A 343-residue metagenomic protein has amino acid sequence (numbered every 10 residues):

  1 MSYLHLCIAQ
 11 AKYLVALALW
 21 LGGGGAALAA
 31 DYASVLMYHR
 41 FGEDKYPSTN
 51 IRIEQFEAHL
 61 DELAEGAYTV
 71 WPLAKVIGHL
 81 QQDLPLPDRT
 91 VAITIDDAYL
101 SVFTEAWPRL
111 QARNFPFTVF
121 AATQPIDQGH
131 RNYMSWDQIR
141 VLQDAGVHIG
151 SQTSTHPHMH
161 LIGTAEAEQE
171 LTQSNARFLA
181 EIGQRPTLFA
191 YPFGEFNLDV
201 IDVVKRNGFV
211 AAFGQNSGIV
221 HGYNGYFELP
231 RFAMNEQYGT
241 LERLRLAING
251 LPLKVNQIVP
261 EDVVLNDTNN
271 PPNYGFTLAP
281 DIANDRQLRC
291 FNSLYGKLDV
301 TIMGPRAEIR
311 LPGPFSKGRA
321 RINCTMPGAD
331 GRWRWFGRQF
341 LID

Functional and structural regions predicted by a protein language model:
S2-R89, T104, P108-F117, T123-M134 (+1 more regions): Terminal accessory/targeting
D31-N50, G66-T69, Q81-V91, Y99-D202 (+2 more regions): Metal-dependent polysaccharide deacetylase catalytic core of the NodB/CE4 family, i.e., the active-site-bearing domain
A74, Q215-N216: Beta->alpha turn/N-cap motifs
F193, N216-S217: Short secondary-structure boundary segments
A211-G214, G239: Active-site/pore-lining binding-face segments in mid-to-C-terminal subdomains
G218-G222: A ligand-binding cleft/hinge motif common to bilobed small-molecule-binding domains
